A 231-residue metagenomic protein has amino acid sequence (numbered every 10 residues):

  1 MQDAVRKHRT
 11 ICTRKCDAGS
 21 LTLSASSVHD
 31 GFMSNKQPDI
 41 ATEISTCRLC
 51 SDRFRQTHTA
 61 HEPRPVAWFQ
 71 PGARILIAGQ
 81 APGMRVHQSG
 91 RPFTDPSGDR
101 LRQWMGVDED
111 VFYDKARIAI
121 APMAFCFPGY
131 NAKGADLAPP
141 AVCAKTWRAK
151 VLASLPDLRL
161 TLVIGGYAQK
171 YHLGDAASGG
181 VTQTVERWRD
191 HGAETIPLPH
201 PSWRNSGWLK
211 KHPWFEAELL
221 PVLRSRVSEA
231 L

Functional and structural regions predicted by a protein language model:
S34-A230: A polyanion-binding, active-site-adjacent surface
